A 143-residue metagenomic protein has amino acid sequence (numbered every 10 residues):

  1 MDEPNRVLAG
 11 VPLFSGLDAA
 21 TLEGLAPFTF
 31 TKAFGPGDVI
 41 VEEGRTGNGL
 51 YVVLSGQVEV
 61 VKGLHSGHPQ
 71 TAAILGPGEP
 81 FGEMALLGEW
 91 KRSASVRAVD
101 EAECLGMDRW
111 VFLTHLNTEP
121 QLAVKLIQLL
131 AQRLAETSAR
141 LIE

Functional and structural regions predicted by a protein language model:
M1-E143: Cytosolic regulatory regions built on CNB/CRP/Popeye-like sensor folds
